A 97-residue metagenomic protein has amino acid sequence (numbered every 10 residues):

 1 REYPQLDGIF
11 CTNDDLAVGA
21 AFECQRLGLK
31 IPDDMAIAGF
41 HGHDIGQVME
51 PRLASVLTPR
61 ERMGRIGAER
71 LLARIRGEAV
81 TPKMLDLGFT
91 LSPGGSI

Functional and structural regions predicted by a protein language model:
E2-I97: Flexible loop/turn connectors
